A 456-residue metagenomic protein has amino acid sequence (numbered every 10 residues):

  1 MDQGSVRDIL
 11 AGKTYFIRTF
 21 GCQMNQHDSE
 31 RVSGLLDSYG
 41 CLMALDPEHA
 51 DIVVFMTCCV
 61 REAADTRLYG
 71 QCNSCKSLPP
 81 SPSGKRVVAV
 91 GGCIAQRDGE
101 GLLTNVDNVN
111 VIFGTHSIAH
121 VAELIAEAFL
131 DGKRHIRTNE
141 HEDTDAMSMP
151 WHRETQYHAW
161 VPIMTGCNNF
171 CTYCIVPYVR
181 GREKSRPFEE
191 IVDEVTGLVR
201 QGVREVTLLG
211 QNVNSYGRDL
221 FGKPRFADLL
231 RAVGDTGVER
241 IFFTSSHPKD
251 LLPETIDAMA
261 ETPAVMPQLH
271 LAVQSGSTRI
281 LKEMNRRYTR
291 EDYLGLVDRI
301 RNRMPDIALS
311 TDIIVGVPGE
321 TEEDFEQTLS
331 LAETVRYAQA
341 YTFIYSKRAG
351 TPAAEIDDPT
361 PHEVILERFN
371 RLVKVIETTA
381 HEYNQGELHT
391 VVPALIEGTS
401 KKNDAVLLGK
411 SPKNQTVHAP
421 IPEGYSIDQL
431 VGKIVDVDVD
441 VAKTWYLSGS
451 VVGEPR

Functional and structural regions predicted by a protein language model:
M1-Y216, E254, L269, E291-N302 (+4 more regions): Proteins enriched for Cys/Gly/acidic motifs involved in redox and nucleic-acid/cofactor modification
D2, E355-R456: Terminal RNA-binding accessory module
T19, S245, V273-S275, I396-G398 (+1 more regions): Flexible glycine-/small-residue-rich
C59-V60, R180-G181, L220-K223, K282-T289 (+1 more regions): Short glycine-enriched, charge-decorated loop/helix-capping segments at active-site entrances that position
K85-G92, R97, R200-E323: Conserved SAM/AdoMet-binding glycine-rich loop
E154-Y157, C167-N169, V265, S275 (+5 more regions): Short flexible coil/turn linkers enriched for glycine and charged/polar residues that connect secondary-structure
C171, I191, L208, F243 (+7 more regions): Conserved, mostly hydrophobic/aromatic
E320, V335-Y337: Contiguous mid-protein beta-loop-alpha structural module that forms a pocket-lining wall or clamp of enzyme active
